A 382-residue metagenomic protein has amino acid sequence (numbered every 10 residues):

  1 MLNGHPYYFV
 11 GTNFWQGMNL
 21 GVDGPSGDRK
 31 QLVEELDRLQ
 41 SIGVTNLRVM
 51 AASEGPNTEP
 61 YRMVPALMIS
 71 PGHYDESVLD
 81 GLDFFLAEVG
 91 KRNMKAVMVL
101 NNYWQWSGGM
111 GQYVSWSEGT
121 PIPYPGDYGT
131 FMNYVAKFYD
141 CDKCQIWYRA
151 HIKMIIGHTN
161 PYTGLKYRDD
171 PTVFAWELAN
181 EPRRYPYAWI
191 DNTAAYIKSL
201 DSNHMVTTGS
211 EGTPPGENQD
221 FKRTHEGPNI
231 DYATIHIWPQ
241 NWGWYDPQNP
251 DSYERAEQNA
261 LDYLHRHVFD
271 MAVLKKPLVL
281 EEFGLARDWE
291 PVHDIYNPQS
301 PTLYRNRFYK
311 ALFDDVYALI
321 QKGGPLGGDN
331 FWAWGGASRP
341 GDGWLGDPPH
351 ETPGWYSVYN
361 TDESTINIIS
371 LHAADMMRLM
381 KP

Functional and structural regions predicted by a protein language model:
M1-W244, Y253-P277, F283-K381: Active-site mouth of glycoside hydrolases
D246-Q248: Acidic, serine/threonine/proline-rich low-complexity intrinsically disordered regions
